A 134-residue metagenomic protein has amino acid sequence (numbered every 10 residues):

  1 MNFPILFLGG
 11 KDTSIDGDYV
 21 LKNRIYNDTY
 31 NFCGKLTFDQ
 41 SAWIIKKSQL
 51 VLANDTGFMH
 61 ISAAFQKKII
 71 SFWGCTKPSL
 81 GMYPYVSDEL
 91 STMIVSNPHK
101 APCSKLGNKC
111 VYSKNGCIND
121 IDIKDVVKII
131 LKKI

Functional and structural regions predicted by a protein language model:
M1-C75: Donor-binding and catalytic core of enzymes assembling or modifying cell-surface/extracellular glycoconjugates
I25-F32, A63-I134: Nucleotide-sugar donor-binding patch of glycosyltransferase catalytic domains
